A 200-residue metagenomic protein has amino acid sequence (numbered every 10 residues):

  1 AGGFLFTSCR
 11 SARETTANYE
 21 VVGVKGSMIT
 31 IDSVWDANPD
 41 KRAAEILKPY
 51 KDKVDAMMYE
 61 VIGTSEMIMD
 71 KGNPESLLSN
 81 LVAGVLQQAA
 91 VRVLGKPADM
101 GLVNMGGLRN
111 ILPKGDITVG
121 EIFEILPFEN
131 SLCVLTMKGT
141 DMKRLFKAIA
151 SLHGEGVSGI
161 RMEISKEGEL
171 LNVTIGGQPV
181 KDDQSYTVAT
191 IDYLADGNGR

Functional and structural regions predicted by a protein language model:
A1-G2: Sec-dependent N-terminal signal peptides
L5-S8: C-terminal motif of bacterial Sec signal peptides marking the signal peptidase cleavage site
A12-D32, N80-V91, G95-R200: Feature captures C-terminal
N18-D52: Start-of-domain marker
A37-D40, A44, S76, N80-G84 (+1 more regions): Electropositive phosphate-/nucleotide-binding environments in soluble metabolic enzymes
Y59-S65, V134-T136: Short amphipathic
E66-S76, N130-C133: Second-shell loop/turn segments in exported
